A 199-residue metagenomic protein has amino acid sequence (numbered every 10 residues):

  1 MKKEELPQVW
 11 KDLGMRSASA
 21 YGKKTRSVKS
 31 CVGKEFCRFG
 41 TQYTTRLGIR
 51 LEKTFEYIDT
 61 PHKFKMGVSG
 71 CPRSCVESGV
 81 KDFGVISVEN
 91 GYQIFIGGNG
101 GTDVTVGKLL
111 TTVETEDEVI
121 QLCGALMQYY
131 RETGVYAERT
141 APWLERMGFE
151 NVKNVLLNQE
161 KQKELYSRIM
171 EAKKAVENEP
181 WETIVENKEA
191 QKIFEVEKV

Functional and structural regions predicted by a protein language model:
M1-E89, N187-V199: Small-residue-enriched alpha-helical segments and adjacent helix-cap loops that form tight helix-helix packing
K3, G40-T44, G48, T115-V119 (+3 more regions): Generic structural signal for well-ordered, non-membrane alpha-helical segments in soluble metabolic enzymes
K11, M15, E56-T60, G124-Y136 (+2 more regions): Generic secondary-structure signature for well-ordered alpha-helical cores
A20-G22, T60-K65, E132-R146, K163-A172: Flexible, glycine/charged-enriched surface loops at secondary-structure junctions
V28-R38, T105-K108, W143-L144, G148: Active-site-proximal beta-alpha loop/turn segments in soluble metabolic enzymes
C31, K65-R73, A141-V152, K173-K174: A glycine-rich phosphate-binding loop feature that marks nucleotide/adenosyl-phosphate handling sites
G70, S74, G79-R139, V199: Mobile "lid/hinge" segments at catalytic clefts and subdomain interfaces of large enzymes
Y166-V199: Charge-rich, low-complexity terminal tails
